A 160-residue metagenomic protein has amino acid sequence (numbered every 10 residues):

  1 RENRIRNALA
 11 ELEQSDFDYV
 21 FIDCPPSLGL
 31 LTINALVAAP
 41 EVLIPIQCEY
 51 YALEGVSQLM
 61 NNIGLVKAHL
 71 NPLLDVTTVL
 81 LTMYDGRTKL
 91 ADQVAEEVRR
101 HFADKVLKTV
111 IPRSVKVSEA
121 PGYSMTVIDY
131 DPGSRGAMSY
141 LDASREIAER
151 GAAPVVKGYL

Functional and structural regions predicted by a protein language model:
R1-D18, L70, A120-Y123, V127: P-loop/Walker-type NTP enzyme "switch/lid" segment
R4, Q58, S139: Charged catalytic carboxylate motif
A10-V115: Conserved catalytic-core segment of NTP-binding enzymes
P112, S118, I128: Nucleotide phosphate-binding site architecture
P121-D142: C-terminal boundary of histidine-terminating zinc-finger modules
L141-A153: A short, amphipathic alpha-helical segment
A152-L160: C-terminal helical "lid" subdomain and adjoining coupling/linker elements of P-loop NTPases
